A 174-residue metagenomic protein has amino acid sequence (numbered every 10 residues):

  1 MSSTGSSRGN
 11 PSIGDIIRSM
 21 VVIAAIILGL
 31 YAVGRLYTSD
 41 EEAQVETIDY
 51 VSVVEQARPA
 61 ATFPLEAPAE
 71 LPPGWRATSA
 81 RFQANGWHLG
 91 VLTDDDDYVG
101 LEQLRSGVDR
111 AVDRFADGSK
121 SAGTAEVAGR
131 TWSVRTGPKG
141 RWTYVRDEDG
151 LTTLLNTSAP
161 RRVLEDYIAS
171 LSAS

Functional and structural regions predicted by a protein language model:
M1-L71: Charge-rich, low-complexity N-terminal segments
I48-P138: Short, solvent-exposed recognition patches
A122-S174: A short, solvent-exposed beta-edge/loop patch
